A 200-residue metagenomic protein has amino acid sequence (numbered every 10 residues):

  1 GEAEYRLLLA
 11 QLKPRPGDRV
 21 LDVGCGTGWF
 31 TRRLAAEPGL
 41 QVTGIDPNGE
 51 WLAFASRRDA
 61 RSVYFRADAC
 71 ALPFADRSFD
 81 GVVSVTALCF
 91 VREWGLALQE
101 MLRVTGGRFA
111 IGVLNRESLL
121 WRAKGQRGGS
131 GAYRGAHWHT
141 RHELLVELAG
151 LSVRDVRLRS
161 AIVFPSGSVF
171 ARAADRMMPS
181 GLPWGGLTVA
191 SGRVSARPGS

Functional and structural regions predicted by a protein language model:
G1-P16: Conserved alpha-helix/loop element of class I SAM-dependent methyltransferases that forms part of the SAM/SAH-binding
G17-G26: Conserved class I S-adenosyl-L-methionine
T27-A71: Class I SAM-dependent methyltransferase SAM/SAH-binding core
V83: A conserved beta-strand element that flanks and buttresses the S-adenosyl-L-methionine
G95-F109: A short glycine-rich, Lys/Arg-flanked "PGG" loop and its adjoining helix->strand segment in the class I
R108-A136: Conserved class I S-adenosyl-L-methionine
G135-L158: Short alpha-helix
R157-S200: A C-terminal cap/extension of S-adenosyl-L-methionine-dependent methyltransferases that defines the acceptor-substrate
